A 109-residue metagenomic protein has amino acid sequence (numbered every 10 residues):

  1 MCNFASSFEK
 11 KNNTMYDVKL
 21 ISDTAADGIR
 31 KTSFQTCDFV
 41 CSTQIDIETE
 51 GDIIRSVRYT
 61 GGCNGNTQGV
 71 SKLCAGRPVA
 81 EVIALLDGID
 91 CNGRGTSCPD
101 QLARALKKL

Functional and structural regions predicted by a protein language model:
N3-S7, T14: Short, positively charged and aromatic/hydrophobic N-terminal segments
K10-K11, K19, K31, K72 (+1 more regions): Context-gated lysine
N12-Y16, T60: Short low-complexity stretches enriched in small and charged residues
M15-E50: Structured beta-strand/loop patches that form or line metal/cofactor-binding pockets in enzymes
T36-Q44, E48-L109: Active-site- and interface-proximal helix/loop "cap" or "latch" segments in soluble metabolic and energy-transducing
